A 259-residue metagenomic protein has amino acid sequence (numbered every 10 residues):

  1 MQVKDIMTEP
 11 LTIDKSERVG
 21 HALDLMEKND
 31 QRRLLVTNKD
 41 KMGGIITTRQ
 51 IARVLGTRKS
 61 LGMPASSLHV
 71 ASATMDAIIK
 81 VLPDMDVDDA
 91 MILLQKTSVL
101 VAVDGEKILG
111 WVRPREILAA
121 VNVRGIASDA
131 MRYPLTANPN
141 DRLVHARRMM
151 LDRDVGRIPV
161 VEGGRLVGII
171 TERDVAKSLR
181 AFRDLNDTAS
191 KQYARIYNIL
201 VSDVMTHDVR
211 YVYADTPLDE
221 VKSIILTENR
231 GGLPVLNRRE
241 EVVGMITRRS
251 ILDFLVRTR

Functional and structural regions predicted by a protein language model:
M1-E9, T47-I79, D86-Q95, G105-L151 (+3 more regions): Tandem CBS (Bateman) regulatory domains
M1-R49, R53, M75: Hydrophobic, helix-prone linear segments
I13-K15, R32-T48, V81-L82, M91 (+5 more regions): Cytosolic beta-strand hydrophobic patch enriched in CBS
P217-D219: Structural beta-alpha unit
